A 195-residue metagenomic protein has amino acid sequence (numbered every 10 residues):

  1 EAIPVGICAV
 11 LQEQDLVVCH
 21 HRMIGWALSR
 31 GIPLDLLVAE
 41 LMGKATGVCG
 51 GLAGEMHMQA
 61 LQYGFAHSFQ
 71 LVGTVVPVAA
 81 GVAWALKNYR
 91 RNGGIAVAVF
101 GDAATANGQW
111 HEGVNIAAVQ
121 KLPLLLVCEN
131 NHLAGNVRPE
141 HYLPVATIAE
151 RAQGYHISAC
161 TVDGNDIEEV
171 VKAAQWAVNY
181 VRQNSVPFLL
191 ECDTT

Functional and structural regions predicted by a protein language model:
E1-Q120, R138-P144, A149, G154-H156: Cofactor-binding active-site loop characterized by glycine-rich and histidine/acidic residues
V99, L126-V127: Residue-level marker for buried hydrophobic side chains located in beta-strands that build the well-ordered beta-sheet
C128-T195: Thiamine diphosphate
